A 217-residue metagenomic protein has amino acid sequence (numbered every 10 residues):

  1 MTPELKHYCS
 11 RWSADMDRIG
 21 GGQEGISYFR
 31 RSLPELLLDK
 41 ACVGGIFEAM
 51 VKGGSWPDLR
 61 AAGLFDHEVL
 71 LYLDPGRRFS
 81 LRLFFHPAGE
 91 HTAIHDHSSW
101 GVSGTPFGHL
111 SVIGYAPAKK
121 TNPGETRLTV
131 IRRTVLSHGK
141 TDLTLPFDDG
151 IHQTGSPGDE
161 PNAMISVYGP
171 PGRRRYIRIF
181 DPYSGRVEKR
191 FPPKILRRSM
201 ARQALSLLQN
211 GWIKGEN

Functional and structural regions predicted by a protein language model:
M1-V51: N-terminal leader/capping segments at the start of a protein or of a new domain
A61-A88: A short glycine-rich, His/Asp/Glu-containing loop-to-beta-strand
R82-D96, L136, L145-D149: Conserved short histidine dyad/triad with adjacent acidic residue
S99-P117: Glycine- and acidic-residue-biased ligand/ion/polar-headgroup-sensing regions
V102, P117-H152, R190-P193: Short acidic-glycine-tyrosine-enriched beta hairpin
V102-G104, D159-R174: A short hydrophobic beta-strand segment most commonly corresponding to one strand of the jelly-roll/cupin
Q153-G158: Asparagine-centered strand-capping/turn motif at beta-strand->loop junctions
Y183-N217: Long hydrophobic alpha-helical segments typical of transmembrane helices together with their membrane-interfacial
